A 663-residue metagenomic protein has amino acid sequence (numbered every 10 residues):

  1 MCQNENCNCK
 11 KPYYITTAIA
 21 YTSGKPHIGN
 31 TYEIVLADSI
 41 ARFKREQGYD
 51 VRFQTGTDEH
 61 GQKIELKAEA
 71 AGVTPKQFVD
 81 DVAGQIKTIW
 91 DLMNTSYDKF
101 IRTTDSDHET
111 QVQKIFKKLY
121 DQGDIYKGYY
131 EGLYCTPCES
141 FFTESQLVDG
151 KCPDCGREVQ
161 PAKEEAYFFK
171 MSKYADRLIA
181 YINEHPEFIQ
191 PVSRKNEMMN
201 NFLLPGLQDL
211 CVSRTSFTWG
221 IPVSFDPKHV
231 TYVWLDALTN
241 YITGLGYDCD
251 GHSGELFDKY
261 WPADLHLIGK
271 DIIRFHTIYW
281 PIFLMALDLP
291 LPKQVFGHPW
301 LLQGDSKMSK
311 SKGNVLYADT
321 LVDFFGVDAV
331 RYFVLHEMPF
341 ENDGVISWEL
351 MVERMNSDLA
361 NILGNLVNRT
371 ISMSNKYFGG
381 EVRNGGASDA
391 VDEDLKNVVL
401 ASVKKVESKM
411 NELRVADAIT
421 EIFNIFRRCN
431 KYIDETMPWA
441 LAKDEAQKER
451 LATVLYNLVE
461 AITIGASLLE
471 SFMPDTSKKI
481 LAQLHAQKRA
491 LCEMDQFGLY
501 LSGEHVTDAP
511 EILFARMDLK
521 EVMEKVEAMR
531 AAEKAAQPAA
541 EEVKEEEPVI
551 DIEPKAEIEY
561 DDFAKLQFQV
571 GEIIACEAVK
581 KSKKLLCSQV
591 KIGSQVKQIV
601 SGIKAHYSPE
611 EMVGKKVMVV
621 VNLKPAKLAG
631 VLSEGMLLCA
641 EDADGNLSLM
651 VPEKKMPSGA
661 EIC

Functional and structural regions predicted by a protein language model:
C2-T55, D107-Q111, C155, P161-K376 (+1 more regions): Structured secondary-structure scaffolds
C2-V82, I101-F116, D121, C138 (+4 more regions): N-terminal catalytic cores of NTP/NDP-binding nucleotidyl/phosphoryl-transfer enzymes
A83-D98: A glycine-rich helix N-cap at a beta->alpha junction
Q122-A175, I179: Cys/His-rich short segments
K127, L350-A387, V398-V506, V620: Helix-rich, typically C-terminal accessory recognition domains appended to large enzymatic cores
Q294-G297, L481-Q483, C587: Beta-strand segments within the central parallel beta-sheet cores of soluble alpha/beta enzyme folds
S477-D562: Intrinsic disorder at enzyme termini
E541-C663: Phosphate-backbone binding interfaces of nucleic-acid-interacting proteins
